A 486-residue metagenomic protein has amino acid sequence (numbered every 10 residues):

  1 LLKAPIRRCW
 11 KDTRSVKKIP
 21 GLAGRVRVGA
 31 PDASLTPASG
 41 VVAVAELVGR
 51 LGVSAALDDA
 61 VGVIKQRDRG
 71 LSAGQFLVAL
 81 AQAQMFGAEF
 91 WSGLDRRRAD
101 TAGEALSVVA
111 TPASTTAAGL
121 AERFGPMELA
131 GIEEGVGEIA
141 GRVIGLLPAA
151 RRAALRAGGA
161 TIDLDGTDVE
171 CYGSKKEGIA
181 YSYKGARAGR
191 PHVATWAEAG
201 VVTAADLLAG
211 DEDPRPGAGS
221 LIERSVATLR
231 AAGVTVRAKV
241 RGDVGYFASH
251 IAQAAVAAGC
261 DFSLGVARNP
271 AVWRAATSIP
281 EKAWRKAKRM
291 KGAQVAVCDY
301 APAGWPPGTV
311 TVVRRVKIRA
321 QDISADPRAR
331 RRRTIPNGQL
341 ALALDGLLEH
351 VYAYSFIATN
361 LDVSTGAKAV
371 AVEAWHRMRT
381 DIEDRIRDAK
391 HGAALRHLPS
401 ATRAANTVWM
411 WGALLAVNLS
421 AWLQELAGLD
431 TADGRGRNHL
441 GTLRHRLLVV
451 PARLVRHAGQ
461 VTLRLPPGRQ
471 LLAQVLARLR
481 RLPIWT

Functional and structural regions predicted by a protein language model:
L1-R187, P191-D213, A218-A232, Q424 (+1 more regions): Dynamic "connector" segments at or just before major functional cores
S15-V26, S263-I382, R387-H391, A477-T486: An anionic, glycine-rich sequence signature occurring as long contiguous blocks
L47, L94, A369-R403, V408 (+2 more regions): Short amphipathic alpha-helical "interface-anchor" segments enriched in bulky aromatics
D165, V236-F247: Acidic/histidine-rich, metal-coordinating catalytic segments
A231-A238, A257-A258: Short, surface-exposed connector motifs at secondary-structure boundaries
A252-D261: Short, surface-exposed basic-aromatic patches at helix termini and helix-loop junctions that form
R396-R464, R469, V475: Basic, amphipathic alpha-helical segments enriched in Lys/Arg and hydrophobic/aromatic residues
